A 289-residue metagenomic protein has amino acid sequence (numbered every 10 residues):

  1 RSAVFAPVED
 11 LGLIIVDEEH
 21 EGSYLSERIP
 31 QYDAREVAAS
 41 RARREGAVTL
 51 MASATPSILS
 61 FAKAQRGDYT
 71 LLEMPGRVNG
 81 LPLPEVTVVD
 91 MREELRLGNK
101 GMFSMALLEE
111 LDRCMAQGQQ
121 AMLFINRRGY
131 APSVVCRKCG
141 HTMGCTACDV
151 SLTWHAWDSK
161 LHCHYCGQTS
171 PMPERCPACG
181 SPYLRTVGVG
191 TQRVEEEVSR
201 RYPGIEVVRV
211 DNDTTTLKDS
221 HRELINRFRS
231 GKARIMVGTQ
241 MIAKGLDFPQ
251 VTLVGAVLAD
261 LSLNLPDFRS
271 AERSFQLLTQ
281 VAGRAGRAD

Functional and structural regions predicted by a protein language model:
R1-D289: Inter-lobe coupling/hinge segments of SF2-like helicase ATPases
